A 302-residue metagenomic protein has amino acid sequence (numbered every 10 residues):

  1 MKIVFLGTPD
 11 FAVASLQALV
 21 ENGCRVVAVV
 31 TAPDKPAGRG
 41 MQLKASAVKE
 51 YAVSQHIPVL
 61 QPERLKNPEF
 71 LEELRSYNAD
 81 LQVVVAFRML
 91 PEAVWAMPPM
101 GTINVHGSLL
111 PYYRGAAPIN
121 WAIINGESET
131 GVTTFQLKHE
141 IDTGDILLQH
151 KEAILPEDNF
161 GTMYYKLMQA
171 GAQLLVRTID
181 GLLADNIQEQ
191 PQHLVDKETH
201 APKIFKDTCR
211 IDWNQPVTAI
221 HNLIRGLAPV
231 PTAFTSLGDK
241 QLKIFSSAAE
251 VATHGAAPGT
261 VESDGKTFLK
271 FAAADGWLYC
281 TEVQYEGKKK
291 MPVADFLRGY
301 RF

Functional and structural regions predicted by a protein language model:
M1-R39: N-terminal Rossmann-like dinucleotide-binding module
K2, R25, H56-P58, G101: Conserved beta-strand segments of alpha/beta enzyme cores
T8-F11, E63-K66, A86-M89, L227 (+1 more regions): Short beta->alpha connector loops
V13, A45, N67-L71, R88 (+1 more regions): Structural motif corresponding to alpha-helix initiation and N-cap regions
N22-R25, A32, L81-H200: Donor/substrate-binding cores of folate-linked one-carbon enzymes
P36-D80: N-terminal glycine-/serine-/threonine-rich beta1-alpha1-beta2 phosphate-ribose binding loop of Rossmann-like
R177-S236: Active-site-lining helix/loop region of Rossmann-like oxidoreductase modules
N214-F302: An anion-binding loop in the catalytic cleft
